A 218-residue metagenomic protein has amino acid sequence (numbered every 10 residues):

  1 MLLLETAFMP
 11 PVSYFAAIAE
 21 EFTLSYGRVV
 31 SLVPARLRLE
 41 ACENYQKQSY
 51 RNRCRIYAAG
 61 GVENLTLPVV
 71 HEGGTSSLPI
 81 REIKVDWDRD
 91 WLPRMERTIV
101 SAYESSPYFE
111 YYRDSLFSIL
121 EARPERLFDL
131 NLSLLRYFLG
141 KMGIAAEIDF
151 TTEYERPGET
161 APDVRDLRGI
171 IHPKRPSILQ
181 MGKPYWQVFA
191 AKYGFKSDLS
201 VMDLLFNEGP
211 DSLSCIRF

Functional and structural regions predicted by a protein language model:
M1-F218: Residues lining hydrophobic/aromatic ligand-binding pockets adjacent to catalytic sites
